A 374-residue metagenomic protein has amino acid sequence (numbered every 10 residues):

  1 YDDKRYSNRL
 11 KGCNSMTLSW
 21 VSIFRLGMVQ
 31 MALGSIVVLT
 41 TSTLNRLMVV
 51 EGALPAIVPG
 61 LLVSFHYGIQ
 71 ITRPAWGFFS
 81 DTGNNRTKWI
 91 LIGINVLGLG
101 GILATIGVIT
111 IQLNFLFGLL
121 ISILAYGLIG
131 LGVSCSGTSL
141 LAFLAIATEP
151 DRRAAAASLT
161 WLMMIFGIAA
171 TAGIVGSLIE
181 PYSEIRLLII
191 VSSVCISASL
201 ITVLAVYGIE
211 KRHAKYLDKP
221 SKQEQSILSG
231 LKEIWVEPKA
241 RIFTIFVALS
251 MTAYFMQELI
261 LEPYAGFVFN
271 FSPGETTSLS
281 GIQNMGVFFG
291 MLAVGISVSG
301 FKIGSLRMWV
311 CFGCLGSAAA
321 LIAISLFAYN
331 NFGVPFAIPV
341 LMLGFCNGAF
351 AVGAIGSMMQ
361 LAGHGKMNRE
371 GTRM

Functional and structural regions predicted by a protein language model:
Y6-W20, R212-T244: Juxtamembrane intracellular "pre-TM" segments in multi-pass secondary transporters
S15-V50, G127, W235-Q257: Pair of pore-lining "gating" transmembrane helices in MFS-fold secondary transporters
S42-I57, L259-T276: Short amphipathic helix-loop junctions that connect adjacent transmembrane helices in Major Facilitator Superfamily/SLC
I69-Q70, A154-I179: Glycine-rich segments within core transmembrane alpha-helices of 12-TM secondary carriers
I71-N85, I179, G290-L306: Helix-to-loop junctions at the C-terminal end of transmembrane segments in multipass secondary transporters
T82-G98, S299-L315: Cytoplasmic membrane-interface "Motif A"-like loop-to-helix N-cap segments of 12-TM Major Facilitator Superfamily
I94-L116, L315-N331: C-terminal ends and interior cores of transmembrane alpha-helices in multi-pass membrane transporters/permeases
R307-A354: C-terminal transmembrane helical hairpin of 12-TM major facilitator-type secondary transporters
